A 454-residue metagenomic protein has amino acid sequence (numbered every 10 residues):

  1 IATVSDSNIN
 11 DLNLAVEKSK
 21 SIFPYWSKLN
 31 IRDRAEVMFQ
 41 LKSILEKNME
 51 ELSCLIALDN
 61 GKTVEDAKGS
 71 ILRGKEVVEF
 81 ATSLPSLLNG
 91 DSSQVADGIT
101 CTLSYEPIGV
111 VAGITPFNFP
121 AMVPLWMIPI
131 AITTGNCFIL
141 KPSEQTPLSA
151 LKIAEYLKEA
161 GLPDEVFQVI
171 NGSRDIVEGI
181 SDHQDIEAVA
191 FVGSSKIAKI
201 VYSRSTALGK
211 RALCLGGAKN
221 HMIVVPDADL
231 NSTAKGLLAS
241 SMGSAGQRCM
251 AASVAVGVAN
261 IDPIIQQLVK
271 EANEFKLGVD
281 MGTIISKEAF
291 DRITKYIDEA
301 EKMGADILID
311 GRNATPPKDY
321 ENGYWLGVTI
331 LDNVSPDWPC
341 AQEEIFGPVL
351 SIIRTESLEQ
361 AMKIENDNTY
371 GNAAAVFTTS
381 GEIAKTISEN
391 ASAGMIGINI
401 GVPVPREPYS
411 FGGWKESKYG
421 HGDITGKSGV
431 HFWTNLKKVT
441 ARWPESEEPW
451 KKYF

Functional and structural regions predicted by a protein language model:
I1-I99, M281: N-terminal Rossmann-like NAD(P)+-binding subdomain of aldehyde/semialdehyde dehydrogenases
I1-V4, L162, I186, I223 (+2 more regions): Conserved C-terminal structural/oligomerization subdomain of aldehyde/semialdehyde dehydrogenase
A2-S7, S21-K28, G113, M222-V225 (+5 more regions): Short, well-ordered beta-strand elements within core beta-sheets of diverse protein domains
I9-L12, I31, M49, V64 (+4 more regions): Residues at or immediately preceding the N-termini of alpha-helices
S19, R34, I56, V78 (+9 more regions): Residue-level signal for inorganic ion chemistry
F23, S27, K42-M49, S53 (+16 more regions): Structural signal for hydrophobic packing residues in well-ordered secondary-structure cores of soluble enzyme domains
N89-A234, T355, G420: Rossmann-like NAD(P) dinucleotide-binding subdomain of oxidoreductase/dehydrogenase enzymes
K196-S335, I398, E445-F454: ALDH superfamily catalytic-core signature
